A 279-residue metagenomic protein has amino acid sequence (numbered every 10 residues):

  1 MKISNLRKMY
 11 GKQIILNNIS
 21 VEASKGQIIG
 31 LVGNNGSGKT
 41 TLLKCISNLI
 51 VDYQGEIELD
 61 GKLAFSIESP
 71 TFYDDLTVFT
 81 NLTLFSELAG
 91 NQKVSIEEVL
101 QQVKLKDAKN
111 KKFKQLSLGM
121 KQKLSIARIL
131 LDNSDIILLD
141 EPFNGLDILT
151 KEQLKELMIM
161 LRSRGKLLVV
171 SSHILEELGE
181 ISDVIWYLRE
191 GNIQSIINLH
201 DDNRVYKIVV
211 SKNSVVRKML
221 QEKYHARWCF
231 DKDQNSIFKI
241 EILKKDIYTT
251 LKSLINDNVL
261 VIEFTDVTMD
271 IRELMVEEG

Functional and structural regions predicted by a protein language model:
M1-I3, L16-N18: Conserved structural motif at the start of ABC-family nucleotide-binding domains
V32-N34: The feature captures the beta-strand-to-loop junction immediately N-terminal to the Walker
S47: Helix-to-loop junction immediately C-terminal to a conserved catalytic motif
T83, K93-K109: Conserved ABC ATPase "signature" region
I137-E141: Catalytic Walker B motif of ABC-type/P-loop ATPase nucleotide-binding domains
I159-F238: ABC transporter nucleotide-binding domain
V205-E278: Short, charged/small-residue-rich alpha-helical element at the C-terminal edge of ABC transporter nucleotide-binding
